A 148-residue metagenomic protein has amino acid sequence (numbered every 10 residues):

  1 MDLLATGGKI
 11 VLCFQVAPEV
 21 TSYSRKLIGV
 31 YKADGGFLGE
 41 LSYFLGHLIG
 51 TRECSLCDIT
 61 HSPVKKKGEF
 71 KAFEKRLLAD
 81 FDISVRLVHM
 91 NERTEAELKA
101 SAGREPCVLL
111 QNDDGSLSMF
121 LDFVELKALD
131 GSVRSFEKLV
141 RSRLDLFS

Functional and structural regions predicted by a protein language model:
A5-T6, A17, T21: Ala/Thr-enriched low-complexity intrinsically disordered regions
K9-L12: Short, positively charged and aromatic/hydrophobic N-terminal segments
Y23-K65: Local sequence-structure signature of Cys/Sec-based thiol-disulfide redox active-site neighborhoods
L56-K66, D82-N91: Thiol-based oxidoreductase modules, predominantly thioredoxin-like and allied folds used for disulfide exchange
F73-R76, I83-E105: Thioredoxin-like thiol-disulfide oxidoreductase module
R104-M119: A short, hydrophobic beta-strand/beta-hairpin element that forms part of a small beta-sheet core
S116-S148: Ser/Thr/Gly-rich flexible loops in soluble cytosolic domains mediating phosphotransfer, phosphorylation
